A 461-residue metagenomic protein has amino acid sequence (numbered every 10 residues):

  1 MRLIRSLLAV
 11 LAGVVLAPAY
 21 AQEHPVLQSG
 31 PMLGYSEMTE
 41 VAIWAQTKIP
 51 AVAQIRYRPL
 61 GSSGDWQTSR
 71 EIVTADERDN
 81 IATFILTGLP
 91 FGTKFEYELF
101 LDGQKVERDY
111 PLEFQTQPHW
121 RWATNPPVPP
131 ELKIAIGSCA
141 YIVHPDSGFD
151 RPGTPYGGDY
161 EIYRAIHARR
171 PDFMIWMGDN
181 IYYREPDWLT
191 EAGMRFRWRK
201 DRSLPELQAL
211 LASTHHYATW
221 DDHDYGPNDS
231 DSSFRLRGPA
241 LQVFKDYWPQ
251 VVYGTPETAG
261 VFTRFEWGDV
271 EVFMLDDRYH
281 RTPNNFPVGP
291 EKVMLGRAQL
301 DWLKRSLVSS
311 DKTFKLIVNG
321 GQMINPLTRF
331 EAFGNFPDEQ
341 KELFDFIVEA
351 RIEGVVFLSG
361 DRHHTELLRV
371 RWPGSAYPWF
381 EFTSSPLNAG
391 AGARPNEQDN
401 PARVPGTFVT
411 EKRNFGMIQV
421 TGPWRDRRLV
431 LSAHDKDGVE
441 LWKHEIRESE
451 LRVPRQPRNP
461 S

Functional and structural regions predicted by a protein language model:
M1-R5: Positively charged n-region of N-terminal signal peptides that target proteins for export
S6-P18: Bacterial N-terminal signal peptides
Q22-S461: Metal-dependent phosphoester/phosphodiester hydrolase catalytic core
